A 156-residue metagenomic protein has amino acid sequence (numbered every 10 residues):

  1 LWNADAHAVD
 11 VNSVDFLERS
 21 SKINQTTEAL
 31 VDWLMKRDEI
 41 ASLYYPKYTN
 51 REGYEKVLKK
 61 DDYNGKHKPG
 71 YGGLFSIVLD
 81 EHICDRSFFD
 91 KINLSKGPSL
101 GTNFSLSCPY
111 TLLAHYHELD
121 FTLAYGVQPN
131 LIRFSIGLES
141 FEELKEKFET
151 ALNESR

Functional and structural regions predicted by a protein language model:
L1-L74, V78-L113, Y125: Active-site C-terminal subdomain of aminotransferase-like
I83, L106-R156: PLP-dependent enzyme catalytic core of the Aspartate aminotransferase-like
